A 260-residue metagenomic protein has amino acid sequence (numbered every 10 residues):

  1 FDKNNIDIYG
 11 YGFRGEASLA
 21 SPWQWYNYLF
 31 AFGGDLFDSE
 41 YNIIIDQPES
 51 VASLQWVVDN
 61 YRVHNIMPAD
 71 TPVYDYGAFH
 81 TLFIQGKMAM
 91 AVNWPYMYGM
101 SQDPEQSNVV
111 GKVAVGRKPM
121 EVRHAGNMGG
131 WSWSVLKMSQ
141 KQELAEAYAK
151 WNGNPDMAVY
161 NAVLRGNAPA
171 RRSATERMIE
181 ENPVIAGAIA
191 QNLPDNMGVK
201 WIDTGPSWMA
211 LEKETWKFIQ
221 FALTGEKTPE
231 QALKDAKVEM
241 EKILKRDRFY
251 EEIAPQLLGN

Functional and structural regions predicted by a protein language model:
F1, E40-T71, A114, K118: Glycine-centered hinge/linker elements that transmit conformational signals in sensory and ligand-binding systems
F1-A17, N154-R165, E212, E241-P255: Bilobed periplasmic-binding protein-like "clamshell/Venus-flytrap" ligand-binding domains
F1-I43, F79, M88: Extracytoplasmic/periplasmic solute-binding protein
D59-N65, D103-A170, M197-D203, Q220 (+1 more regions): Extracytoplasmic/periplasmic substrate-recognition and gating elements
A69-Q85: Short helix-initiation/N-cap motifs at beta->coil->alpha
P72, M120-V122, E143, E226-N260: Conserved N-terminal structural module of periplasmic/extracytoplasmic solute-binding proteins
A89-W94: Paired acidic/hydrophobic, glycine-rich loop segments that form the ligand-binding mouth/hinge of periplasmic-binding
G111-G116, V163-F221, R246-N260: Long, aromatic- and glycine/proline-rich binding clefts that accommodate carbohydrate-like moieties
